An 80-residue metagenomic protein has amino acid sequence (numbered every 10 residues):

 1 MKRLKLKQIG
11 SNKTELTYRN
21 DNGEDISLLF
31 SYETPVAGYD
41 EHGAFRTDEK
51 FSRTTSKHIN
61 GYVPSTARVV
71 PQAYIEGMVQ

Functional and structural regions predicted by a protein language model:
M1-Q80: Terminal leader/tail segments of proteins
